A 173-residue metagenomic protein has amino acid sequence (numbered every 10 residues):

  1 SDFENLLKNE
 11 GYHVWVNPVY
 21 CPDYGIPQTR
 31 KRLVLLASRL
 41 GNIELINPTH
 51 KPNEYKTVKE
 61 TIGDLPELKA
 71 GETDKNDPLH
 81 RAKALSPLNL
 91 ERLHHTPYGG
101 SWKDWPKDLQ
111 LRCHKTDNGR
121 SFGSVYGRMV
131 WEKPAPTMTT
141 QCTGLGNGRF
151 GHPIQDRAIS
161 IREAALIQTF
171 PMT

Functional and structural regions predicted by a protein language model:
S1-T29, L33-A37: Conserved Class I SAM-dependent methyltransferase catalytic core
L6, T61-L68, T96, Q141 (+1 more regions): Residues that form generic nucleotide/phosphate-binding pockets
V14, R30, N53, K133-A135 (+1 more regions): Sequence-level motif detector for i,i+2 pairs with an aromatic at +2
W15, Y20-P22, V58-T61, G146 (+1 more regions): Glycine-rich, flexible loop/turn motifs
Y20-P22, L68, T173: Short, solvent-exposed coil/turn elements at secondary-structure transition points
P22-Y24, L40-N42, T143-L145: Short, solvent-exposed loop/turn segments at secondary-structure junctions
I26-H80: Flexible, glycine-/basic-rich loop-and-beta segments that form/coincide with the SAM-dependent methyltransferase
H80-T173: C-terminal target-recognition/interaction regions appended to catalytic cores
